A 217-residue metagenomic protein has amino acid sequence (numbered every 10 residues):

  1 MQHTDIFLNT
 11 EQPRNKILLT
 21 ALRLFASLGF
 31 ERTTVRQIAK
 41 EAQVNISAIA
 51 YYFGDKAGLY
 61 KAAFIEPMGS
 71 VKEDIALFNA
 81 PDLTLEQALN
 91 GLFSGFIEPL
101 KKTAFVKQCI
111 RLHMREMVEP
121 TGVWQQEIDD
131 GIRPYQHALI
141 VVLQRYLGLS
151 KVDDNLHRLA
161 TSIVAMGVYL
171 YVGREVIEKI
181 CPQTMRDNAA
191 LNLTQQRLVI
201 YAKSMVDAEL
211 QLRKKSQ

Functional and structural regions predicted by a protein language model:
M1-Q12, R23, Q211-Q217: N-terminal intrinsically disordered/low-complexity leader segments
E11-L19, Y52-A76, D82, D129: An amphipathic alpha-helix adjacent to DNA-recognition modules
K16, L24-G58, A62: Helix-turn-helix
E73-F78, L100-H137, T184-N192: Short secondary-structure transition hinges
A76-Q108, L156-I163: Hydrophobic alpha-helical connector segments
Q87, T121-L147, Q196-I200: Amphipathic alpha-helical packing segments from all-alpha helical-bundle domains
E98-K102, R115-Q126, A160-T184, K203-L212: Amphipathic C-terminal alpha-helical segment
R133-H157, V206-K215: Hydrophobic alpha-helical bundle segments that form small-molecule/ligand-binding pockets
